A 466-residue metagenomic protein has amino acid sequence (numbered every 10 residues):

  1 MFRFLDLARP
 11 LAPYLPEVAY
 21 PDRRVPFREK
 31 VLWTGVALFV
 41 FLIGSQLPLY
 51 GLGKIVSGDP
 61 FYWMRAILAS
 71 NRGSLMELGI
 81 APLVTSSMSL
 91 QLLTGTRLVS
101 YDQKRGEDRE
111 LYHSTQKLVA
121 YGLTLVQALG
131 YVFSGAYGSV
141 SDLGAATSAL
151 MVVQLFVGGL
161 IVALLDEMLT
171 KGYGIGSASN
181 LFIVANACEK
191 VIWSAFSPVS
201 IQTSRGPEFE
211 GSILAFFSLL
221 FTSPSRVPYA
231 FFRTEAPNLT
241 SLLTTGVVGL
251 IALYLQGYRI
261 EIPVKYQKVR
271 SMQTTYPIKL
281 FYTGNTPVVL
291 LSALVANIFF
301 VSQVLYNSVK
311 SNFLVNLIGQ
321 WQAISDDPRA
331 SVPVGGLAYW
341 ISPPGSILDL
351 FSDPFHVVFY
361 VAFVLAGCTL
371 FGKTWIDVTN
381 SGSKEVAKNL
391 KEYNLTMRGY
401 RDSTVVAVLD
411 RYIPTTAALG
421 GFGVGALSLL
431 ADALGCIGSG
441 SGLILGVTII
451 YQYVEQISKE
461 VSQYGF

Functional and structural regions predicted by a protein language model:
M1-F466: Core subunits and conserved enzymes of cellular information-processing and envelope-translocation systems across
